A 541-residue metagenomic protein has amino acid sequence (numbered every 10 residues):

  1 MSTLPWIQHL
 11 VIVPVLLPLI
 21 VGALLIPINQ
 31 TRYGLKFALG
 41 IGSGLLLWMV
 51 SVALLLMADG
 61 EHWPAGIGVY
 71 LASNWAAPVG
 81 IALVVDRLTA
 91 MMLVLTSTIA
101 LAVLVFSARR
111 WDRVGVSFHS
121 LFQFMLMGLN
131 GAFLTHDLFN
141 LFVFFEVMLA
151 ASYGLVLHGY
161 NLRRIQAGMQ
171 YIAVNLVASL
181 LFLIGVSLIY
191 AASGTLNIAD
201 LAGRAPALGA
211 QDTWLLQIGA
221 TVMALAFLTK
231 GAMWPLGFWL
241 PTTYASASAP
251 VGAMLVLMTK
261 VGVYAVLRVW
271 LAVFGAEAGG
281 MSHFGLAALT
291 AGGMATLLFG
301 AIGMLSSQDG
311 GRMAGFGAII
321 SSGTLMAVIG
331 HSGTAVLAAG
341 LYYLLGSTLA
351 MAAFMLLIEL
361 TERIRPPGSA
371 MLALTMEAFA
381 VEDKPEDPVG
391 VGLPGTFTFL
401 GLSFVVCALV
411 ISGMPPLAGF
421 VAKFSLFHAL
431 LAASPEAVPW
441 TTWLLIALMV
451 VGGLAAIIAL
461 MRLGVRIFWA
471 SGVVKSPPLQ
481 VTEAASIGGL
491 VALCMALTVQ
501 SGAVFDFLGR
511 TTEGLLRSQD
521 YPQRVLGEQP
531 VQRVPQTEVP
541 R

Functional and structural regions predicted by a protein language model:
M1-I12, A23-F122: Transmembrane helix-loop-helix hairpins at membrane boundaries of multipass inner-membrane proteins
W6-L17, V85-T96, L138-A151, L216-T229 (+2 more regions): Structural signature of hydrophobic alpha-helical transmembrane segments
G22-P27, V52, V105, M127-G131 (+9 more regions): Alpha-helical transmembrane segments of multipass membrane proteins
G22-Y33, A100-D112, Y153-A167, G231-Y244 (+2 more regions): C-terminal ends of transmembrane helices
T31-Y33, F118-D212, M304-L374, T482: Alpha-helical multi-pass transmembrane bundles of energy-transducing inner-membrane proteins
L155, A205, Y244, W270 (+3 more regions): Interfacial segments of multi-pass membrane proteins
M223-A287: Short helix-boundary/re-entrant hairpin motifs in multi-pass inner-membrane proteins
A247, S369-L402, G453, I457-R541: Cytoplasmic/organellar membrane-interface segments at the starts of transmembrane helices in multi-pass inner-membrane
